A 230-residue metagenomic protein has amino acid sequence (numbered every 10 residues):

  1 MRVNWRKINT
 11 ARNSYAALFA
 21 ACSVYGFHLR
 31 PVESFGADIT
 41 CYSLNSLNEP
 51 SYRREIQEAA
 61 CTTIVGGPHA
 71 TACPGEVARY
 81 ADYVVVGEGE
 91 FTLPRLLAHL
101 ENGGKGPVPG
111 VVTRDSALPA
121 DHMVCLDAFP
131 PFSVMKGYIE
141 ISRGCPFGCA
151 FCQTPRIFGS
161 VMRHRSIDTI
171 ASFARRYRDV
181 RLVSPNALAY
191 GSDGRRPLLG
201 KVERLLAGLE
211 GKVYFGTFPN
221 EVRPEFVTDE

Functional and structural regions predicted by a protein language model:
M1-F173: Acidic, low-complexity intrinsically disordered segments
R175-E230: Conserved SAM/AdoMet-binding glycine-rich loop
